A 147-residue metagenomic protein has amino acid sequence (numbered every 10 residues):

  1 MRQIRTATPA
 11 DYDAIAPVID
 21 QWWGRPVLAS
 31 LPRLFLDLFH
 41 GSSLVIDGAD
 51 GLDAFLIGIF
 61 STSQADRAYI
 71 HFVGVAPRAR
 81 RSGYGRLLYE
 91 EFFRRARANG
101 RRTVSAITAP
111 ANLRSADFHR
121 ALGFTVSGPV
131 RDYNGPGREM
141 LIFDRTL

Functional and structural regions predicted by a protein language model:
R2, P9-R78, Y89-E91, R95 (+1 more regions): Acetyl-CoA-dependent GNAT
A76-R78, S82, P110-A111: Active-site acidic-Proline motif in GNAT/NAT acetyltransferases
R80, R97, R120: Short polybasic/polar patches that bind polyanions
L88, N112-S115: Conserved short alpha-helix immediately C-terminal to the canonical SAM/SAH-binding motif I of Rossmann-like
A96-T108: Conserved GNAT acetyl-CoA-binding A-motif
S105-T108, R120, T125-I142: Conserved catalytic-core motifs of GNAT/GCN5-like acyltransferases
D144-L147: Short beta-strand-to-coil "C-cap" segments at the C-terminal boundary of structured domains/repeats, marking
